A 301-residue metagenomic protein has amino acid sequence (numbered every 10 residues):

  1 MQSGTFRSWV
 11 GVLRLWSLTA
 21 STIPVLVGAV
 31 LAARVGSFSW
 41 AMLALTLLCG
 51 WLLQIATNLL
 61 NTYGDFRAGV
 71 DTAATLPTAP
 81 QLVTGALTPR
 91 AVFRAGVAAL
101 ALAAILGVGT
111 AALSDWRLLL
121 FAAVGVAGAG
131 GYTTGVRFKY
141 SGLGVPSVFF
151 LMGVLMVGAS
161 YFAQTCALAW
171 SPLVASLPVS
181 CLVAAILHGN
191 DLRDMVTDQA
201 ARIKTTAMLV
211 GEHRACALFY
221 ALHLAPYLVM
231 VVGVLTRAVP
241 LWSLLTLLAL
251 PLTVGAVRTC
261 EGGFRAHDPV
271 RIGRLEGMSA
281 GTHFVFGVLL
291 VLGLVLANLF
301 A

Functional and structural regions predicted by a protein language model:
M1-A41, L45, Y140-V148: Topogenic membrane-insertion module of multi-pass membrane proteins
T19-G28, P146-Y161, V179, M208-E212 (+1 more regions): Small-residue-rich segments of transmembrane alpha-helices in multi-pass membrane proteins, especially helix faces
G36-L60, L119-G130, S171-G189: Membrane-embedded alpha-helical segments that form the functional core of polytopic membrane enzymes, especially those
L52-L76, A184-A207: Acidic (Asp/Glu-rich) catalytic motifs at the cytosolic membrane interface
A73-L113, T206-L241, G277-F286: Multi-pass membrane catalytic core of lipid/isoprenoid biosynthesis enzymes
P80-A167, S171: Intramembrane alpha-helical segments
V148-M195, Q199-A201, H213-A217: Functional transmembrane core segments of multi-pass inner-membrane proteins
L235-A297: Extended hydrophobic alpha-helices typical of membrane-associated regions
